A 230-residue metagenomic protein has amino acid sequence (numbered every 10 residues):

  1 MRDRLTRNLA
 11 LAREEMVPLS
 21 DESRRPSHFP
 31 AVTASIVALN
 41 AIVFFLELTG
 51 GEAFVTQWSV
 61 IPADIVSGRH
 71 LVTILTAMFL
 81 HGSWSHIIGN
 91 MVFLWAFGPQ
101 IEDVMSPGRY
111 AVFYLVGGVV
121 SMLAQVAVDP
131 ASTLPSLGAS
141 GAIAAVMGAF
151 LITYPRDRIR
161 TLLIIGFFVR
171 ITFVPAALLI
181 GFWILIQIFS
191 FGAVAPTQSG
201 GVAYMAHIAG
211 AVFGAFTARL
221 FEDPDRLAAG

Functional and structural regions predicted by a protein language model:
M1-G230: A detector for small-residue-rich transmembrane helices and their helix-helix packing motifs
